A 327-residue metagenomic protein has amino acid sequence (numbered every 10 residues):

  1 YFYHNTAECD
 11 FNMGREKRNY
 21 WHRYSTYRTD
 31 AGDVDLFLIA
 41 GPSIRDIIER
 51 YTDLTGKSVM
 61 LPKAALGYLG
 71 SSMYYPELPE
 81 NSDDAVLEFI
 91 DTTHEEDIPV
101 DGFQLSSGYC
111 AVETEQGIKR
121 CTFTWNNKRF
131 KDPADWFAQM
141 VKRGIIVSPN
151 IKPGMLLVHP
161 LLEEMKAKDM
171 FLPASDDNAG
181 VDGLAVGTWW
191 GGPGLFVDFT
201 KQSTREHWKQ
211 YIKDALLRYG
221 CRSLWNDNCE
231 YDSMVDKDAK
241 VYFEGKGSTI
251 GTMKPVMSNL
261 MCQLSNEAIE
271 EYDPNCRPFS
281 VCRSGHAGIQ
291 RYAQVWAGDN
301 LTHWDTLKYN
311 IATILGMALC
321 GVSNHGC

Functional and structural regions predicted by a protein language model:
Y1-C327: Catalytic-domain carbohydrate-binding cleft regions of carbohydrate-active enzymes
